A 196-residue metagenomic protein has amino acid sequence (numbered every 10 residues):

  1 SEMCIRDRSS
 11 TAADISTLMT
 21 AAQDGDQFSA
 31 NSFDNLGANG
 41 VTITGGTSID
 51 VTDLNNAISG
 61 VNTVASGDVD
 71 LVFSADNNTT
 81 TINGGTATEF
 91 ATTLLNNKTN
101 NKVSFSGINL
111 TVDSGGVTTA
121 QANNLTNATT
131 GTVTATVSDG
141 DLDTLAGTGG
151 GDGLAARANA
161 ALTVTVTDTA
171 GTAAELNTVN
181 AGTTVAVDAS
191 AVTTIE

Functional and structural regions predicted by a protein language model:
E2-I5: Short, small-residue-biased leader/transition segments that mark boundaries at the very start of proteins
R8, I15-L18, G46, L54-A57 (+1 more regions): Mature extracellular/secreted ectodomains of secretory-pathway proteins
A12-T42, G85-D113, L142-A170: Short, flexible domain-boundary/linker segments around small modular repeats
T17, N39-V41, N56, G67-V69 (+8 more regions): The right-handed parallel beta-helix/beta-solenoid scaffold, focusing on the short coil/turn and N-cap positions
A21-A22, I49-I58, A87-T92, T118-A122 (+1 more regions): Well-ordered, non-membrane alpha-helical segments in soluble/globular domains
Q27, S59-L71, N127-T134, A181-D188: Structural alpha-beta junctions
V41-T47, F73-N77, G107-G116, A135-D141 (+2 more regions): Concave beta-strand-loop units of leucine-rich repeat
